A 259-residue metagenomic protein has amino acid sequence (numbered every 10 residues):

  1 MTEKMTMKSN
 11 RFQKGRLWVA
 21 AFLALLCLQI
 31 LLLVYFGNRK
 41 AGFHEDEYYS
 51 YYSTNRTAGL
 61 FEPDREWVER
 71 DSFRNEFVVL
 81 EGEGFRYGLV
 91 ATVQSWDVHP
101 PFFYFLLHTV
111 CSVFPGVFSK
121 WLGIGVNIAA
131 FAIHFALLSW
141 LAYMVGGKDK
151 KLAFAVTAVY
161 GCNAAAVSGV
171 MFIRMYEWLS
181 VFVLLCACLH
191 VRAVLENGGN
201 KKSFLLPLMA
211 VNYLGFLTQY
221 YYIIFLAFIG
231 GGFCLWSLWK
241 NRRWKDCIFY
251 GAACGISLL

Functional and structural regions predicted by a protein language model:
R16-F77, I256-L259: Transmembrane signal-anchor helices characteristic of membrane glycosylation enzymes that use polyprenol
S53-H99, C111-F114: Interfacial juxtamembrane loops and adjacent helix segments that form the catalytic/substrate-binding surfaces
T92, W96-F105, V113-I133: Loop-to-helix entry region of an early transmembrane alpha helix in multi-pass inner-membrane enzymes
T109, L137, E177-N197, L205-L208 (+1 more regions): Specific aromatic-rich, kink-prone transmembrane helix
L122-G147, L185: Transmembrane-helix motifs of polytopic, lipid-linked glycan transferases
V156-G161, N212: Short helix- or helix-capping micro-motifs that position conserved polar/aromatic residues at function-defining sites
M171-Y176: Short acidic/glycine- and proline-prone juxtamembrane loop motifs at membrane-interface regions of multi-pass membrane
K202-Y220, C254-I256: Membrane-interface alpha helices of multi-pass inner-membrane proteins
